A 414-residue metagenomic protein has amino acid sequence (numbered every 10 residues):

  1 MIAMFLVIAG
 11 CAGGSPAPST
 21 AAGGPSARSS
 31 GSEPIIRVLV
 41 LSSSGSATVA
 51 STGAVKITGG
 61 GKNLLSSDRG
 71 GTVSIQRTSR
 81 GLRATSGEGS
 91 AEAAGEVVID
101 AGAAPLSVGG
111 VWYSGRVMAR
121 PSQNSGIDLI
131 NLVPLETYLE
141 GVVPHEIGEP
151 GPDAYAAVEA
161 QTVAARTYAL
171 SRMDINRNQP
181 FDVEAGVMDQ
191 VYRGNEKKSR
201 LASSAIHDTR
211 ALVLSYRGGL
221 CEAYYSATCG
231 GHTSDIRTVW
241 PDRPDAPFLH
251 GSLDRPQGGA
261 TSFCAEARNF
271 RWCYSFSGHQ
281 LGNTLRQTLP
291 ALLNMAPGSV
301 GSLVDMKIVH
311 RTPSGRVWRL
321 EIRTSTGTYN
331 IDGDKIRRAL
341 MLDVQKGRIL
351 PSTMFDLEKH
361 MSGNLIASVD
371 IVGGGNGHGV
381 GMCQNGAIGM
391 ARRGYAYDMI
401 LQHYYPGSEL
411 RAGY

Functional and structural regions predicted by a protein language model:
M1-Y414: Conserved, single-site charged/polar hotspot
